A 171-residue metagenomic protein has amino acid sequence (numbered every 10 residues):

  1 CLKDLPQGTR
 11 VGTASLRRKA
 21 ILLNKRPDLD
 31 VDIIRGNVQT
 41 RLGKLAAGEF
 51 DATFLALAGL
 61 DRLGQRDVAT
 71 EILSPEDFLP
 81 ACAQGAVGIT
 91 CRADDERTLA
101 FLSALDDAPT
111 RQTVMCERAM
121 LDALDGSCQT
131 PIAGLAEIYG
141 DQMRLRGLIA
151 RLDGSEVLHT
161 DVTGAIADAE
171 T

Functional and structural regions predicted by a protein language model:
C1-L29: A conserved helix-loop-strand patch within extracytoplasmic ligand-binding domains of the periplasmic binding
N24-T171: Small-molecule-sensing regulatory modules
